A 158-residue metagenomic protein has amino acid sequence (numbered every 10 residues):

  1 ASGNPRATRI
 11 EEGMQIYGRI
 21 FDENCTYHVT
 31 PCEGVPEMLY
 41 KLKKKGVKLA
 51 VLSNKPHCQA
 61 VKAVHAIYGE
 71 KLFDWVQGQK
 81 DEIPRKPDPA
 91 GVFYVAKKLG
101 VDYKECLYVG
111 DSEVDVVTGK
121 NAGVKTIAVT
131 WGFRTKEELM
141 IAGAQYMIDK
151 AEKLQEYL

Functional and structural regions predicted by a protein language model:
A1, I10, P87-G91: Proline-rich low-complexity regions
A1-A7, Q15-I20, E33: Alpha-helical substrate-recognition element adjacent to the catalytic core
G3, D22-T26, G78-D81, G100: A broad detector of the eukaryotic-type serine/threonine protein kinase catalytic domain
N4-T8, V29, K86: Charge-dense, low-complexity intrinsically disordered segments
T8-G13, T30-G34, K71-L72, D149: Alpha-helix N-cap and coil->helix boundary residues
E11, D22-V51, H57-H65, P89: Short, acidic loop-to-helix structural element flanking the phosphoryl-transfer center in phosphate-processing enzymes
G13-D22, L72-V76: Short, basic/glycine-rich phosphate-binding loops at helix/coil junctions that contact nucleotide phosphates
Y40-K43, P56-H57, V61-L158: Asp-based, Mg2+/Mn2+-dependent phosphohydrolase catalytic module
